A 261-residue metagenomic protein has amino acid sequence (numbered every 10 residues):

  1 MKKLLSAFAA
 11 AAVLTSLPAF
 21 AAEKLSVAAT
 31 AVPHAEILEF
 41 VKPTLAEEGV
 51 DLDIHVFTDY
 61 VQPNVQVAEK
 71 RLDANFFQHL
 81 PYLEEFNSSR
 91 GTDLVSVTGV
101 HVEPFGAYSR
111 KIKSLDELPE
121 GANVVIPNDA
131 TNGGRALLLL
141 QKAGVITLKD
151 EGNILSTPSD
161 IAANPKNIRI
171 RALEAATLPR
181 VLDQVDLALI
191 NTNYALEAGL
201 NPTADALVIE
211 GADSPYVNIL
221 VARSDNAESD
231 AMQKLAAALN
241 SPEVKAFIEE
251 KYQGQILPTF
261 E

Functional and structural regions predicted by a protein language model:
A22-V32, V50-V56, N123-V124: Short, well-ordered beta-strand elements
I54-V65, G152-R180: Short helix-initiation/N-cap motifs at beta->coil->alpha
V56-Y60, N75-E84, H101, E174-A175 (+2 more regions): Beta->alpha turn/N-cap motifs
A68-Q78, A122, V145, K166-R169 (+1 more regions): Alpha-to-beta junction loops
E85-V97, I112, Q184, L189 (+1 more regions): Ligand-binding "clamshell"
V97-I146, K245: A conserved helix-loop-strand patch within extracytoplasmic ligand-binding domains of the periplasmic binding
G99-Y108, L196-A236, N240, I256-E261: Periplasmic-binding protein-like
N132-Q141, L239-T259: Periplasmic-binding protein-like
